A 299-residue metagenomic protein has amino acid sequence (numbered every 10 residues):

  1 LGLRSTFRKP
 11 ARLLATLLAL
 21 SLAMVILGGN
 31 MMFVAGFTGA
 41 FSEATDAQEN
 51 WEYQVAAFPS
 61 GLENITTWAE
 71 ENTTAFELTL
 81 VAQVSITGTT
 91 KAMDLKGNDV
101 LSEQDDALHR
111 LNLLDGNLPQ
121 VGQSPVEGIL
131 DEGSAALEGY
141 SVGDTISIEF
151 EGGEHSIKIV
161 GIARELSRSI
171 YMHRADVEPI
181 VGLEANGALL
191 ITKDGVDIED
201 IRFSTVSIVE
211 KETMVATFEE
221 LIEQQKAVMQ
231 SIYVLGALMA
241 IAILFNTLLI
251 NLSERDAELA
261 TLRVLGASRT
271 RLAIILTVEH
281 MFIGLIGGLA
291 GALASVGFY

Functional and structural regions predicted by a protein language model:
G2-S124, I129-S134, D144: Juxtamembrane segments of multi-pass membrane proteins
T16-I26, K226-N246, I283-G291: Alpha-helical transmembrane segments of integral membrane proteins
F33, F37-A44, R202-I241, N251-S253 (+1 more regions): Peri-transmembrane interface segments
Q48, L111, L118, I162-G195 (+1 more regions): Small-residue transmembrane helix packing/gating motifs
W51-F58, S134-A135, V160-A163, G182-V209: A short beta-strand structural signal in non-transmembrane regions
L118-D176: Hydrophobic secondary-structure segments that place a key small or acidic residue at a functional site
I243-L285: Interfacial "coupling" helices/loops that link adjacent transmembrane helices in transporter permeases
L289-Y299: Short helix-loop junctions at transmembrane helix boundaries
